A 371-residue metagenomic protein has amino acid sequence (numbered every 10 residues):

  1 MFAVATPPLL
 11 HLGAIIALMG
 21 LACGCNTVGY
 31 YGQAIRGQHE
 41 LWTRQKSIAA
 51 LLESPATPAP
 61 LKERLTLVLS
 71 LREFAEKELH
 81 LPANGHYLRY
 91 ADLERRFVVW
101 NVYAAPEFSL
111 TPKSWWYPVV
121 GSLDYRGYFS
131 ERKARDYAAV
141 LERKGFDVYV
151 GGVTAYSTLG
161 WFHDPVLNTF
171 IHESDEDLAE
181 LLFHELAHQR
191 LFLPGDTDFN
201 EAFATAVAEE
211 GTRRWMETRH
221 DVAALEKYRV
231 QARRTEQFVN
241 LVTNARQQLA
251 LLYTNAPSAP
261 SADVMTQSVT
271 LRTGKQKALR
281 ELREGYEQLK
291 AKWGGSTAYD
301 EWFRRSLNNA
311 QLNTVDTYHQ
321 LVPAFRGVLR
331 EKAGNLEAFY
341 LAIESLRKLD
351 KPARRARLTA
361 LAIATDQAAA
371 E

Functional and structural regions predicted by a protein language model:
M1-G13: Bacterial N-terminal signal peptides that target proteins for export
H11-G24: Bacterial N-terminal signal peptides
A22-K46: Bacterial Sec signal peptide processing site at the extreme N-terminus
Q38-A75: Amphipathic alpha-helical packing elements
W42-T57, S114-L123, R305-L307, P323: Acidic/histidine-rich, surface-exposed loop or edge segments in extracytoplasmic proteins
A49, K62-L65, L69, A134-A138 (+8 more regions): Extracytoplasmic/secreted envelope proteins and their assembly/folding machinery, especially bacterial periplasmic
S70-T235: Acidic/His-rich structured neighborhood in mature extracellular/periplasmic domains
N240-E371: Pan-zinc metallopeptidase signature
